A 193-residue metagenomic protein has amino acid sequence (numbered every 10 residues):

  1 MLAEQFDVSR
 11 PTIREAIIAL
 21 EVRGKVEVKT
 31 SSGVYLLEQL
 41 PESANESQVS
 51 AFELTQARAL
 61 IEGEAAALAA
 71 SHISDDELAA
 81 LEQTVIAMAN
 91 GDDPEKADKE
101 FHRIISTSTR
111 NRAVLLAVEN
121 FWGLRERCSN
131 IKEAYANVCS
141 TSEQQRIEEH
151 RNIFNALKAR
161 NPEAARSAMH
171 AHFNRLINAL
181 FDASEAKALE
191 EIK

Functional and structural regions predicted by a protein language model:
M1-I61, A67, S71: Short linear motifs at protein or domain termini
S43-N45, A134-T141: Short helix-coil transition/hinge motifs at the ends and kinks of transmembrane helices, capturing the brief
Q56, E143-Q145: Short helix-capping and inter-helix turn/linker motifs at the boundaries of alpha-helical repeat units
I61-E64, L68-K132, Q145-H150, A164-L176: Conserved amphipathic alpha-helical segments that form helical-bundle/coiled-coil interaction surfaces
D98-H102, Y135-V138, S184-E190: Juxtamembrane/interface motifs at transmembrane-helix termini
P162-K193: C-terminal effector-binding regulatory domain of bacterial HTH transcription factors
